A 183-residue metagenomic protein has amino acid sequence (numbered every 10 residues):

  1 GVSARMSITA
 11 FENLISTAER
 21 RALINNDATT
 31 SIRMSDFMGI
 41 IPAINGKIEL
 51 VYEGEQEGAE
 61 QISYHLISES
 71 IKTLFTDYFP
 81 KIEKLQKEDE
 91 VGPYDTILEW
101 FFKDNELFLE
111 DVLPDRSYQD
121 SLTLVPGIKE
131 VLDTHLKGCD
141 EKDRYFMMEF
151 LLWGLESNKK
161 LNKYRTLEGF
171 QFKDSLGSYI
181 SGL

Functional and structural regions predicted by a protein language model:
G1-A18, T30-S31: The conserved phosphate-sensing helix
E19-L183: C-terminal engagement/docking regions of AAA+ P-loop ATPases
